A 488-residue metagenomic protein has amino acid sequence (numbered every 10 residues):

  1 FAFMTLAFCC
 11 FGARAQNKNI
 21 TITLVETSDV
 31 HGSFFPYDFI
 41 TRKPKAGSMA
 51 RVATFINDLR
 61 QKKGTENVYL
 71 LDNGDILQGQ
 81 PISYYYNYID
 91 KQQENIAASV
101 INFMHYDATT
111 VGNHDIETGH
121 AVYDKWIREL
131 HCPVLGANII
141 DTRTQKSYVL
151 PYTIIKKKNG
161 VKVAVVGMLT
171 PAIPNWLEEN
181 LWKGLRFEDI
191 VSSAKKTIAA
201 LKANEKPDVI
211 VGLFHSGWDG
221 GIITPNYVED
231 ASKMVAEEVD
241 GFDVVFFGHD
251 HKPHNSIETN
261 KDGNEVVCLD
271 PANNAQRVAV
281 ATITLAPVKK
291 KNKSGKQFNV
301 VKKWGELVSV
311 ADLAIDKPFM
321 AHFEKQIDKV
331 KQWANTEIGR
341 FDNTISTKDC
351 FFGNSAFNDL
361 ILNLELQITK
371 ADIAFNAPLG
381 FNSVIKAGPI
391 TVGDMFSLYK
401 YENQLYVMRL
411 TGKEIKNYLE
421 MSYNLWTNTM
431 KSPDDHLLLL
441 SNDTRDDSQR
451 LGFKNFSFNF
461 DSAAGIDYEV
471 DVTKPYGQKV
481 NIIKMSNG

Functional and structural regions predicted by a protein language model:
F1-K18: Bacterial Sec-dependent N-terminal signal peptides
Q16-D312, F352-L364: Acidic, metal/ion-coordinating pockets
T21-T23, S33, K43, G47-R51 (+6 more regions): Feature captures C-terminal
S28, N159, T170, A272-A275 (+5 more regions): Short, flexible loop/turn elements at secondary-structure junctions
K43, T110, L185, T344-A356 (+2 more regions): Generic amphipathic alpha-helical segments used as scaffolds and interaction surfaces in large, multi-domain proteins
M49, E94, G119-H120, P207 (+5 more regions): Alpha-helix initiation and N-capping motif
N67, N204-D208, L213, W333-I338 (+2 more regions): Flexible, glycine/charged-enriched surface loops at secondary-structure junctions
P174, L285-I390, L398, D447-L451 (+3 more regions): A short C-terminal boundary segment appended to hydrolase-like catalytic domains
